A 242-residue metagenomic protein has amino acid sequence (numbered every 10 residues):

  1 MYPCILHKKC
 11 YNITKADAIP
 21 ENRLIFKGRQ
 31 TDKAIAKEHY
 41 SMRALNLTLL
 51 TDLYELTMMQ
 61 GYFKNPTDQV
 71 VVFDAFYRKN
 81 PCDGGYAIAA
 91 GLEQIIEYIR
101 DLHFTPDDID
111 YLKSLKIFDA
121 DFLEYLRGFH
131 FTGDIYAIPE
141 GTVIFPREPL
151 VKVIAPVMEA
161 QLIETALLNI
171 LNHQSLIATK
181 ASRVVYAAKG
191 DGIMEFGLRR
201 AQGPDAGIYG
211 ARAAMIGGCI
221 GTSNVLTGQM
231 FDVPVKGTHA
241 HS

Functional and structural regions predicted by a protein language model:
Y2-H7, Y11-N12, A18-E21, I25-K27 (+2 more regions): Short, positively charged and aromatic/hydrophobic N-terminal segments
F26, D32-S242: Ordered alpha/beta subdomains of enzyme catalytic regions
